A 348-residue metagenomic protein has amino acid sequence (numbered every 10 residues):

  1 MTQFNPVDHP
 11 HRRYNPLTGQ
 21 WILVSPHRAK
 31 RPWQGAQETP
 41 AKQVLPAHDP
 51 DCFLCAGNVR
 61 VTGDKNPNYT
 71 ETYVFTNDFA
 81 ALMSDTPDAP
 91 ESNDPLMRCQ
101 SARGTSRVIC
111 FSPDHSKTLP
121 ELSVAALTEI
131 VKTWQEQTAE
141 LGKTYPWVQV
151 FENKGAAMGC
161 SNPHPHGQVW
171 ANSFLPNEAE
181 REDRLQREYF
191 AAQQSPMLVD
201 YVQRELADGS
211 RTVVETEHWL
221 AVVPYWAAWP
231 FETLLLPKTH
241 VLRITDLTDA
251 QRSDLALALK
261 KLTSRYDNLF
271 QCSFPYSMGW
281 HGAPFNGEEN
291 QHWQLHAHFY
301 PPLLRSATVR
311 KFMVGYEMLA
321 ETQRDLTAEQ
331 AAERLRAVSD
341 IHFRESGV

Functional and structural regions predicted by a protein language model:
M1-H164, W170-L242, A250, S264 (+2 more regions): Active-site microenvironments that recognize anionic phosphate/pyrophosphate groups
L242-Q251, L255-K260: A contiguous, surface-exposed recognition patch within enzymatic or periplasmic domains that forms
D254-S273, S277: Extended C-terminal subregions enriched in glycine
M278-G282: Acidic/histidine-rich, metal-coordinating catalytic segments
